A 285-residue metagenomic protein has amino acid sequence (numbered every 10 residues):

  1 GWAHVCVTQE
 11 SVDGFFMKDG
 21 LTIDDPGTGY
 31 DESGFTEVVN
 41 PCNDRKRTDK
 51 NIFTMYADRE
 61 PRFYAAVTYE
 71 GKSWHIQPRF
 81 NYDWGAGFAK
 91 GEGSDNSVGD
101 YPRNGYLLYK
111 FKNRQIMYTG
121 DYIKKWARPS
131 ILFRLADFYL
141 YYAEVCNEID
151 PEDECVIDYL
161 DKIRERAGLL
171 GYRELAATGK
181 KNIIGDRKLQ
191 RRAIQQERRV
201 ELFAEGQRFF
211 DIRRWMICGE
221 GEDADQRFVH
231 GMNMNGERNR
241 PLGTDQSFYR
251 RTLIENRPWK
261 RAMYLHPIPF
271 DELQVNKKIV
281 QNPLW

Functional and structural regions predicted by a protein language model:
G1-G93, A224-G231: An aromatic- and glycine-enriched ligand-binding surface/loop that stacks and positions planar moieties
G1-P26, Y122-L135, L160, R164 (+1 more regions): Long, intrinsically disordered, low-complexity segments
G14, G20, P26, E32 (+10 more regions): Short linear motifs in intrinsically disordered/low-complexity regions
N40, D44, G120-Y122, G171 (+1 more regions): Residue-level signal for well-ordered alpha-helical segments
N40-N43, N51, N81, N96 (+10 more regions): Detector for Asparagine
D49-E165: C-terminal substrate/ligand-recognition segments
Y69-H75, L169, V200, C218: Short loop/turn segments at secondary-structure transitions that flank enzyme active sites
R173-L175: Mobile gating loops/cap/lid regions near enzyme active sites that modulate substrate access
